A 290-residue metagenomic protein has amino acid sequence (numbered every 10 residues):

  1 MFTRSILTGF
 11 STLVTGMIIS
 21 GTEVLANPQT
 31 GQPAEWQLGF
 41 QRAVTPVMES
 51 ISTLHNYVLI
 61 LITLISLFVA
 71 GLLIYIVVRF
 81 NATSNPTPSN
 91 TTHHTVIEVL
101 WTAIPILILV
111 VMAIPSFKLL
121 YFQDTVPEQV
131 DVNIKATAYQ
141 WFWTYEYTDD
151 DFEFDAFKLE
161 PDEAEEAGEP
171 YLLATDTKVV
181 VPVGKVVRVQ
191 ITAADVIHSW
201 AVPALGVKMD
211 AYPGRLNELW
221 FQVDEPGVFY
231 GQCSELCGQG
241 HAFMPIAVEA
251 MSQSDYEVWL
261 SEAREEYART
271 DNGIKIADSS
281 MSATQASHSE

Functional and structural regions predicted by a protein language model:
M1-N27: N-terminal secretory/membrane targeting signals
I18-G21, L73, V110-S116: Hydrophobic membrane-targeting signal helices
N27-Y57, V78-E290: Non-transmembrane, membrane-proximal soluble domains of secreted or membrane proteins
I62: Active-site-proximal cofactor/substrate-binding loop regions of enzyme domains
S66-R79: Alpha-helical transmembrane segments
